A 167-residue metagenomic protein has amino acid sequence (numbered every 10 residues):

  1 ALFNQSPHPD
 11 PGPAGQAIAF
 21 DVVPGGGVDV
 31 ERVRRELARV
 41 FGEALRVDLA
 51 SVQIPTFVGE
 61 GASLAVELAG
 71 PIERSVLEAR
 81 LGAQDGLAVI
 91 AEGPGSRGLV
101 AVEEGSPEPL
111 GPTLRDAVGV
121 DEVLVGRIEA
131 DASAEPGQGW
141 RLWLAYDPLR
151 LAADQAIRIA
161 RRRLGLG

Functional and structural regions predicted by a protein language model:
A1-Q84: Active-site-lining helix/loop region of Rossmann-like oxidoreductase modules
V47-G167: C-terminal active-site/capping subdomain that shapes the small-molecule cofactor and substrate pocket of enzyme
